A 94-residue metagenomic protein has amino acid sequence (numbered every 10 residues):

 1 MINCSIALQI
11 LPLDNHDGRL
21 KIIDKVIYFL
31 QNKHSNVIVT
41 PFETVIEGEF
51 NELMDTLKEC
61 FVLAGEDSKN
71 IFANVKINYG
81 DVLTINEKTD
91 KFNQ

Functional and structural regions predicted by a protein language model:
M1-Q94: Charge-rich, low-complexity N-terminal segments
